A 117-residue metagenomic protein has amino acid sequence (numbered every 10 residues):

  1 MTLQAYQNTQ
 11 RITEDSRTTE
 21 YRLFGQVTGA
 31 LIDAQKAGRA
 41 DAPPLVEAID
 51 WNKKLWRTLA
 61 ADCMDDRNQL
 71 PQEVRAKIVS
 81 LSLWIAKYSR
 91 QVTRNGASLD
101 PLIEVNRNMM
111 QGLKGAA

Functional and structural regions predicted by a protein language model:
M1-R57, M64-D65, A76-A117: N-terminal intrinsically disordered, cationic/polar leader segments that include organellar targeting peptides
N68-P71: Short conserved catalytic/interaction loops centered on acidic-Pro-aromatic/His motifs
